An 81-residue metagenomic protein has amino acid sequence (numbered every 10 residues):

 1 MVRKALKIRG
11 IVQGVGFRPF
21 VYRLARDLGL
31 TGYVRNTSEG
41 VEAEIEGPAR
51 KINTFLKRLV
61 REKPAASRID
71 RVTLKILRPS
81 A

Functional and structural regions predicted by a protein language model:
M1-A81: Intrinsically disordered, low-complexity, mixed-charge
